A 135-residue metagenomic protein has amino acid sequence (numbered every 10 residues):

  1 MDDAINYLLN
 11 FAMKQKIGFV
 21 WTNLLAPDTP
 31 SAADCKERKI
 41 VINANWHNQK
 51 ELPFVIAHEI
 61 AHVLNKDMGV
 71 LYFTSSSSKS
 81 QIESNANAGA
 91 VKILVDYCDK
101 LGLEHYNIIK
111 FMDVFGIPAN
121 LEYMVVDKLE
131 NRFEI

Functional and structural regions predicted by a protein language model:
M1-I135: Active-site hotspot residues in diverse enzymes, especially metal/ion-binding acidic/histidine motifs
